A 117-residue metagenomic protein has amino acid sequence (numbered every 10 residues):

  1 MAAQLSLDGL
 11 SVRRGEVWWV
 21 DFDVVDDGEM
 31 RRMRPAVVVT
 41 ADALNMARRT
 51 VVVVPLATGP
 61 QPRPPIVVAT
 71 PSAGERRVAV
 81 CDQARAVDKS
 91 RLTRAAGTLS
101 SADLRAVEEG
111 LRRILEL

Functional and structural regions predicted by a protein language model:
M1-L117: Conserved functional hotspots at enzyme active or ligand-binding sites that engage polyanionic ligands
